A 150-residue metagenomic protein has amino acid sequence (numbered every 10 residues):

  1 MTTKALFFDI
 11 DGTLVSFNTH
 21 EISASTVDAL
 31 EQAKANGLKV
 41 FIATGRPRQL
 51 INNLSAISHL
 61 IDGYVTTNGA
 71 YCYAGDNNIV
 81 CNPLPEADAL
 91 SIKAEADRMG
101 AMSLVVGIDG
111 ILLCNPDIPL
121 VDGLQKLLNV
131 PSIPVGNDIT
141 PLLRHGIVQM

Functional and structural regions predicted by a protein language model:
T2-T19, I92: Asp-based phosphoryl-transfer active-site loop
F7-F8, Y71-A74, P141-R144: Short, basic/glycine-rich phosphate-binding loops at helix/coil junctions that contact nucleotide phosphates
F17-H20, F41-I42, C81-N82, N129: Short, flexible loop segments at the rims of nucleotide/cofactor-binding pockets, characterized by
I22-A24: A short acidic/small-residue loop/turn micro-motif
V27-L120: Active-site phosphate-binding/coordination module
L120-I139: Acidic, His- and aromatic-enriched active-site or binding-groove loops in soluble protein domains that engage sugars
P134-M150: Hydrophobic, aromatic-enriched interface-forming segments
